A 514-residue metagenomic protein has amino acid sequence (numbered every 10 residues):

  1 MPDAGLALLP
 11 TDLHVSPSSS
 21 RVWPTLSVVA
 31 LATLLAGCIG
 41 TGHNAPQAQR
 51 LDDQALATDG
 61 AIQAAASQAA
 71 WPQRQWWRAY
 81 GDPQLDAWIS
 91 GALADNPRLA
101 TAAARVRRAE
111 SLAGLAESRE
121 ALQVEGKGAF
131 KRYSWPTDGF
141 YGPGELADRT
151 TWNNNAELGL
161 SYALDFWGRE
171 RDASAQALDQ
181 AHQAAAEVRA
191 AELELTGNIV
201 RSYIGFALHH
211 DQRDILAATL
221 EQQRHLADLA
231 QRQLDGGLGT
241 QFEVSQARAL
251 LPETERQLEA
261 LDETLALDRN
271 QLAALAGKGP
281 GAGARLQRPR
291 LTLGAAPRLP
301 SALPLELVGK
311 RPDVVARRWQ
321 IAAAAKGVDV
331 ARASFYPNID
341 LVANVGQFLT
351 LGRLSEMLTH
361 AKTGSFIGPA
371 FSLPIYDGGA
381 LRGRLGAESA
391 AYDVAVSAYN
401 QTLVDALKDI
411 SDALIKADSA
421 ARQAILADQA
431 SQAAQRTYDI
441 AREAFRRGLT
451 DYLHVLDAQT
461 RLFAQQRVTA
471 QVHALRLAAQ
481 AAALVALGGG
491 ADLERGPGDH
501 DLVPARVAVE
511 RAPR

Functional and structural regions predicted by a protein language model:
P2-P10, W23-A94, N154, L178 (+4 more regions): Terminal intrinsically disordered/low-complexity segments used for targeting and assembly
I39, E170, D179, A185-L303 (+6 more regions): Periplasmic alpha-helical coiled-coil/stalk elements that build and connect Gram-negative outer-membrane
I39-V200, I339-A343, I375-L385: Short flexible linkers and secondary-structure junctions
A100-T101, E117, L164-E192, F242 (+6 more regions): Sec/SRP-type N-terminal targeting helices
N154-L160, S202, L303, S365-F371: Hydrophobic, lipid-facing positions within transmembrane beta-strands of outer-membrane proteins
L234-L238, F445-L449, A486-G490: A short glycine-centered flexible hinge/capping loop motif at secondary-structure junctions
G237-T240, A406, A413, G448-Y452: Alpha-helical heptad-repeat coiled-coil segments that mediate oligomerization/polymerization in large
